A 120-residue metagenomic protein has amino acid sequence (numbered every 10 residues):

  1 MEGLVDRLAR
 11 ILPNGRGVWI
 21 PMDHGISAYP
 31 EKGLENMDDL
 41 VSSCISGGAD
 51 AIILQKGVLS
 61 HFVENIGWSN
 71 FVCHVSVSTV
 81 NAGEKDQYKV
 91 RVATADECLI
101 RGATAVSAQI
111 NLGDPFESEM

Functional and structural regions predicted by a protein language model:
M1-L12: N-terminal basic/disordered segments at the start of proteins
N14-M120: Alpha/beta enzyme core
